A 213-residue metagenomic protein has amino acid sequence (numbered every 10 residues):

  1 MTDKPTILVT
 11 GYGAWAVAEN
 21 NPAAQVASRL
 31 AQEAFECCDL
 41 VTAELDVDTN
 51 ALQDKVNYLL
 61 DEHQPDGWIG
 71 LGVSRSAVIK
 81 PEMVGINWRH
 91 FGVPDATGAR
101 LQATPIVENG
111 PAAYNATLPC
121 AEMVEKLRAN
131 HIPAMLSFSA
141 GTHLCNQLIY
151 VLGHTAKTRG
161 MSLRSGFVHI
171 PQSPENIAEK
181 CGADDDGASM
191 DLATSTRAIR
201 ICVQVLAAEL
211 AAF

Functional and structural regions predicted by a protein language model:
M1-T142, G153-T158, S162, D184-A198 (+1 more regions): N-terminal catalytic or cofactor-binding beta/alpha core of small enzyme domains
S165: Glycine-rich phosphate/pyrophosphate-binding loops and their adjacent beta-strand/loop elements at enzyme active sites
H169-E175: An accessory alpha-helical subdomain
A178-G182: Short acidic, glycine/proline-rich loop/turn micro-motifs
